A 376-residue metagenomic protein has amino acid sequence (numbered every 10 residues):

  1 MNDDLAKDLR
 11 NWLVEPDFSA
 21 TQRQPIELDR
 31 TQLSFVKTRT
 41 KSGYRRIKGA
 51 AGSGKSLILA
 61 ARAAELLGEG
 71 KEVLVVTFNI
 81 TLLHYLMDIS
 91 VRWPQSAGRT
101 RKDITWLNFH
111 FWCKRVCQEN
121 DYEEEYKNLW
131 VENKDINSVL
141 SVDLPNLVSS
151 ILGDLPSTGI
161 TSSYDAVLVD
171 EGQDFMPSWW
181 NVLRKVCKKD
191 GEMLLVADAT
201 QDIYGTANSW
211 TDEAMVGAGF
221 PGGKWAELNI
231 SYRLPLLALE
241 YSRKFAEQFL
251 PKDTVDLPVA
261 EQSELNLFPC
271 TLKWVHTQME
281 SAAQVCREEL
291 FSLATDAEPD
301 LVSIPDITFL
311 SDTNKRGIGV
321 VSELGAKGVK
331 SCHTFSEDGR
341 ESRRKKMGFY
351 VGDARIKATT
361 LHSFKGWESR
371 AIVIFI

Functional and structural regions predicted by a protein language model:
M1-G43: ATP-dependent helicase/translocase motor core
D8-R10, P145-V148, A283, S322-E323: Short acidic/polar alpha-helix capping motifs at helix-coil junctions
P16, A97, N120, E124 (+2 more regions): Short, flexible helical or helix-coil boundary motifs
P16-S19, L66, S157: Short hydrophobic/aromatic segments of transmembrane alpha-helices and their interfaces
P25-R30, S34, R45-Q118, S162 (+2 more regions): Conserved helicase motor core of SF1/SF2 NTP-dependent helicases
C113-P145: Conserved P-loop NTPase mechanochemical-coupling segment
D135-D165: Mid-core helix/loop region of P-loop NTP-binding domains shared across ATPases and GTPases
